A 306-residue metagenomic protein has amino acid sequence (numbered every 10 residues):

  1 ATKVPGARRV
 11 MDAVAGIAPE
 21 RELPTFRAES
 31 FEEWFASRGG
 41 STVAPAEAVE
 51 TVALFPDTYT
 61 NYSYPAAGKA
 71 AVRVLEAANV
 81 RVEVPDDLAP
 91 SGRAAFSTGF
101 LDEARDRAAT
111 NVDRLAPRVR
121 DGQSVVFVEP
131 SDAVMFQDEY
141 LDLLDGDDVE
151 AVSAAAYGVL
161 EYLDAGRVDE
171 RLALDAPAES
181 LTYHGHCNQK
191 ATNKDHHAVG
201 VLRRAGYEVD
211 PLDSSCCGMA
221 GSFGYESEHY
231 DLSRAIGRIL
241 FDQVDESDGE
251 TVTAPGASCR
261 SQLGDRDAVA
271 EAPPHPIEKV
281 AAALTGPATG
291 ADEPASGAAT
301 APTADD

Functional and structural regions predicted by a protein language model:
A1-D306: Iron-sulfur cluster-binding electron-transfer modules in prokaryotic oxidoreductases
